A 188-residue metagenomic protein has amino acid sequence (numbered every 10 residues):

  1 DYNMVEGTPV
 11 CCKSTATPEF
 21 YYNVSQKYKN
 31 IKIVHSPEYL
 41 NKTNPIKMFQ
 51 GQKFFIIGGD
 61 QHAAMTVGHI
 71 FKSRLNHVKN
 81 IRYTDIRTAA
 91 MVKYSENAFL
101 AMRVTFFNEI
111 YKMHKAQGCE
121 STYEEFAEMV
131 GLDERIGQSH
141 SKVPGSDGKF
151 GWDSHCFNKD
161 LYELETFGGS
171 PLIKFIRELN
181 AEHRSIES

Functional and structural regions predicted by a protein language model:
D1-S188: Structural/interface elements that position substrates and couple domains in central-metabolism enzymes
